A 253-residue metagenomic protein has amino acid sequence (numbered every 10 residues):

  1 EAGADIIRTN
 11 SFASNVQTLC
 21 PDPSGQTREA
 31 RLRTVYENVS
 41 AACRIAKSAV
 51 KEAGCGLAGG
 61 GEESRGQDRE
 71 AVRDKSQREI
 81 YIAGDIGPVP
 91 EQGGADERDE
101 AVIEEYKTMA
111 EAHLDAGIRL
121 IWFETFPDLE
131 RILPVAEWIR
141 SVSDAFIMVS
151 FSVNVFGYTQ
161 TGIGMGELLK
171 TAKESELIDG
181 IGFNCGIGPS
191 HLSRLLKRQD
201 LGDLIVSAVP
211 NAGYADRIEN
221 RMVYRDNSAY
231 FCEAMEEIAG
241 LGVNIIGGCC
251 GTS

Functional and structural regions predicted by a protein language model:
E1-G59, D68-S253: Domain-level signal for soluble alpha/beta catalytic cores
